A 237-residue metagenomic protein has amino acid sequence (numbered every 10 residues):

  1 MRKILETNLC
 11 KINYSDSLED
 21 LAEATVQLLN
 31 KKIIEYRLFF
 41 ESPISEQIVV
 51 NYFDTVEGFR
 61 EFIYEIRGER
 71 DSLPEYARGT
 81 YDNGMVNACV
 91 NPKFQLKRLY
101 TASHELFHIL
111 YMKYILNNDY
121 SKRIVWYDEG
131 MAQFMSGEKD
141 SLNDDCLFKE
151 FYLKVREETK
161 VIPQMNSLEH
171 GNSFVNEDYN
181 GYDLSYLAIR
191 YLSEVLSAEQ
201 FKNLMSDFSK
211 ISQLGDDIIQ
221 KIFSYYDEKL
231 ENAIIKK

Functional and structural regions predicted by a protein language model:
M1-I4, I235-K237: Short, Lys/Arg-enriched, disordered terminal segments
R2-N117, L214: Juxtacatalytic substrate-recognition/specificity segment
K97, N118-S185, E194-K237: Acidic/His/Gly-enriched intrinsically disordered linker/tail segments that often contain short helix/coil "MoRF-like"
